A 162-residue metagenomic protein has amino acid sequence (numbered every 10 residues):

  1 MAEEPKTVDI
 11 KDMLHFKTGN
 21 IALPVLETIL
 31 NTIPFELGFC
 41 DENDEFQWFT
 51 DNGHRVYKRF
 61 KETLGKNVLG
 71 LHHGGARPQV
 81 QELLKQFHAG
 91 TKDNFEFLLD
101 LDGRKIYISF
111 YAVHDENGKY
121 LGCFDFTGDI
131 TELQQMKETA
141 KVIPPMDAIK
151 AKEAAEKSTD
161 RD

Functional and structural regions predicted by a protein language model:
A2-E4, N20-E27, T63-G65, R77-L83: Short low-complexity stretches enriched in small and charged residues
A2-T7, K11-D12, G19, G128-D162: Juxtadomain coupling helices with adjacent low-complexity linkers
P5-D12, F16, A22-L23, Q47 (+4 more regions): Generic signal for short, ordered secondary-structure residues within or immediately flanking folded domains
K11-E45, F49-D51: Sensory modules in modular signal-transduction proteins
L14-F16, V25-L26, N67-G75, P144-I149: Short, contiguous hydrophobic alpha-helices characteristic of membrane insertion segments
L23-E27, I33-P34, L83-Q86, F97-L101 (+1 more regions): Intrinsically disordered, low-complexity segments enriched in polar/charged residues with Gly/Pro, especially when
D41-Q47, D51-E138: Sensory/regulatory domains in signal-transduction proteins
